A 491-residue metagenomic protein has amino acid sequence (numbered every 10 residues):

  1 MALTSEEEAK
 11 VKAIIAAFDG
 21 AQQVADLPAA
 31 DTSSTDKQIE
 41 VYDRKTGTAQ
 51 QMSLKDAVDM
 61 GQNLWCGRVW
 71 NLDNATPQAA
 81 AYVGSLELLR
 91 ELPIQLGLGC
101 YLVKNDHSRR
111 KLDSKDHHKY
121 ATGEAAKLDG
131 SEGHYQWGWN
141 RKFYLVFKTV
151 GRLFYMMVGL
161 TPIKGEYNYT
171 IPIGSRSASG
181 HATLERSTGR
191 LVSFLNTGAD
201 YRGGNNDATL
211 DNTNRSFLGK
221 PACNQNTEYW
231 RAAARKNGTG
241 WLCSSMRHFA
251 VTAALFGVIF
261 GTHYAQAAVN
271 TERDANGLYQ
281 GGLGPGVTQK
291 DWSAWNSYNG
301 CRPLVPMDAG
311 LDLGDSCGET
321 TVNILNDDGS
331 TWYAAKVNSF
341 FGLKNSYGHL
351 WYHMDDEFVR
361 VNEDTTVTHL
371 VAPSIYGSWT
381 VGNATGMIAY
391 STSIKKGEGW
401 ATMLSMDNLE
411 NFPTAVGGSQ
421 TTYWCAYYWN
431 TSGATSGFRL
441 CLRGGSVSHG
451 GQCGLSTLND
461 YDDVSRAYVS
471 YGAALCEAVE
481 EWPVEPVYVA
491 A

Functional and structural regions predicted by a protein language model:
M1-A30, V489-A491: Short, intrinsically disordered N-terminal pre-domain segments
D31-D43, G342-K344: Short hydrophobic/aromatic-rich beta-strand motifs
E40-G61: Short, surface-exposed terminal/edge motifs of secreted or surface/virion proteins that either
D43-G47, F143-L145, H181, H248 (+3 more regions): Acidic glycine-/aspartate-rich tracts in secreted/extracellular proteins
N63-Y144, K148-L218, D315, V322 (+3 more regions): Short acidic-hydrophobic catalytic motif
C66, T271-D308, H349-V359, T380-A491: C-terminal, surface-exposed recognition/capping segments
S131-G133, L160-S346: Short aromatic-cysteine micro-motif
R360-I375: A short, polar/charged loop-to-alpha-helix boundary motif
